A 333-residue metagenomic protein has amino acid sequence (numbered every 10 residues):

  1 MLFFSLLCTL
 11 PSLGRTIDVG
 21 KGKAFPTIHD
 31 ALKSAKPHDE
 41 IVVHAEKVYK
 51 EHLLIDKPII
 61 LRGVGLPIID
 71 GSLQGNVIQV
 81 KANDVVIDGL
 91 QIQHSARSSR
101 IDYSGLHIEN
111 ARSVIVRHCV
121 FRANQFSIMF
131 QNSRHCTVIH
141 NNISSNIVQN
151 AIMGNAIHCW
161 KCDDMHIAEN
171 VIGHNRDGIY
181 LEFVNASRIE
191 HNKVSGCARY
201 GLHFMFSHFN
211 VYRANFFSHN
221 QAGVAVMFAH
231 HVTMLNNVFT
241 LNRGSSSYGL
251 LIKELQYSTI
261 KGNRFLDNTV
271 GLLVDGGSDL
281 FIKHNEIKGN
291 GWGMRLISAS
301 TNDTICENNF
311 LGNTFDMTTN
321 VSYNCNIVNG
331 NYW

Functional and structural regions predicted by a protein language model:
T9-P11: N-terminal signal peptide c-region/cleavage motif recognized by signal peptidases
R15-H44, V48: Acidic Gly/Asp/Thr-rich repetitive segments characteristic of extracellular carbohydrate-active and adhesion proteins
K23, K47, L53, I59 (+17 more regions): Residues at the loop-to-beta-strand transition
P37, V48-I60, I69-V114, F126-S133 (+1 more regions): Extracellular beta-strand-rich solenoid/capping regions of secreted or surface-exposed proteins that bind or remodel
V42, L54, I60-R62, D70 (+22 more regions): Extracellular beta-strand solenoid repeats
G71-Q79, S99-I108, A123-F130, N150-W160 (+6 more regions): Extracellular beta-strand/beta-solenoid scaffold signature
I108-S113, H118, F130, V184 (+4 more regions): Extracellular beta-rich repeat passengers
